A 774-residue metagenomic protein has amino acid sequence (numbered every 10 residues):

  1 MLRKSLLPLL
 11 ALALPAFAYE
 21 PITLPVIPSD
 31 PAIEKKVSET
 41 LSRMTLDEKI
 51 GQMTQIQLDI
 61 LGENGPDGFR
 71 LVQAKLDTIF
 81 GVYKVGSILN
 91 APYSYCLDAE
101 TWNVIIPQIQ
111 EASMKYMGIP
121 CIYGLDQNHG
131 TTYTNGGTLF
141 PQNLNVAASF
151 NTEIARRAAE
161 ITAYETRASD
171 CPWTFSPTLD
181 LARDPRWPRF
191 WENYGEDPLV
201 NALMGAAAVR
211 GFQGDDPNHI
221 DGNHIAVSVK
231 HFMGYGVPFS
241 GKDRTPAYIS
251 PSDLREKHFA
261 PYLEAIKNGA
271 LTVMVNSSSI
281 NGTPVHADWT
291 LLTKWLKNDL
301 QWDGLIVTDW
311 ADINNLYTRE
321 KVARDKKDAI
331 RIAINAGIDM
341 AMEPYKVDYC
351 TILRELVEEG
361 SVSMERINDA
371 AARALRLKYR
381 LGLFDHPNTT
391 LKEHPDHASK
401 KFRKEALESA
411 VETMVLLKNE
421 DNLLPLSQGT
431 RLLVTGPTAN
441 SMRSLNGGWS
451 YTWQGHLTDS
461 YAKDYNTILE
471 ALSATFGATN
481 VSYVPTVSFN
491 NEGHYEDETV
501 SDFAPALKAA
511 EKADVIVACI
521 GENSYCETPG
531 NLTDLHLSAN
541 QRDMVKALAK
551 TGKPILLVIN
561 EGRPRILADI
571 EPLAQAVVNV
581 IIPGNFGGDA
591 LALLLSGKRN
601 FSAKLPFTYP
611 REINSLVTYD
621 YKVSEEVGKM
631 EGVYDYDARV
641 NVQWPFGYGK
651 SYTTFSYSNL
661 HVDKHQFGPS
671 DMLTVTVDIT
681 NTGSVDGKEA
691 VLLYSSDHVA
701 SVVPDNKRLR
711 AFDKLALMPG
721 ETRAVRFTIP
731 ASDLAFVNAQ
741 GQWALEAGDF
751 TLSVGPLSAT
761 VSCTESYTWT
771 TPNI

Functional and structural regions predicted by a protein language model:
S5-A13: Sec-dependent N-terminal signal peptides
A18-A735, A744-S758, I774: Glycoside hydrolase catalytic-domain context in secreted enzymes
Q740-Q742: Short proline/glycine-enriched turn/loop segments at secondary-structure junctions
A759-N773: Short beta-strand elements
